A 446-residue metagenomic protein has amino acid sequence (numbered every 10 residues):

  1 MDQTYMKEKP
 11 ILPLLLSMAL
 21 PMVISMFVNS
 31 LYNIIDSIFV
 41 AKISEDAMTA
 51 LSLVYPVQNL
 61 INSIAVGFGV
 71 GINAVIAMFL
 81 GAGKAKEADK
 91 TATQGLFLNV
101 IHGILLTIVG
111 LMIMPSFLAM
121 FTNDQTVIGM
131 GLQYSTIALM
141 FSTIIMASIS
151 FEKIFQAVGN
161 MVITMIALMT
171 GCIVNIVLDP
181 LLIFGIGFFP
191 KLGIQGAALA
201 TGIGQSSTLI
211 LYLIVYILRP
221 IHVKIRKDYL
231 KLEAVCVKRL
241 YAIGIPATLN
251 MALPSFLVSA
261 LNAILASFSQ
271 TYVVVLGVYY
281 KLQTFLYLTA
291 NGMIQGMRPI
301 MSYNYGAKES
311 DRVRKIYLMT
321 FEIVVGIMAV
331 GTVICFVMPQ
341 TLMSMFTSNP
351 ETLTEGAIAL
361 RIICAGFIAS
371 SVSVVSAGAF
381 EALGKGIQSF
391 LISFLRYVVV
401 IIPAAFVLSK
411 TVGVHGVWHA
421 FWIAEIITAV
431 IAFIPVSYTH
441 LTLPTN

Functional and structural regions predicted by a protein language model:
M1-A19, I76-T143, F189-I245, M301-G366 (+1 more regions): Short alpha-helical transmembrane segments in multi-pass integral membrane proteins
L12-L31, V57-I64, M140, I166 (+4 more regions): Residue-level signal for short hydrophobic patches within transmembrane helices of multi-pass membrane transporters
S17-D36, I137, G171, G204-T208 (+4 more regions): Transmembrane helical elements of multi-pass membrane transporters/channels
F27, L31-T49, L118-Q125, L181-L192 (+4 more regions): Helix-terminus/linker motif at the lipid-water interface of multi-pass membrane proteins
M48-I108, I145-T164, N262, V275-P339 (+1 more regions): Small-residue-rich hydrophobic transmembrane alpha-helices
L60-S63, N175-D179, L209-L213, F285-L288 (+3 more regions): Hydrophobic transmembrane alpha-helices of multi-pass small-molecule transporters
G69, A138-Q156, T164-C172, A197-I210 (+4 more regions): Short runs within selected transmembrane alpha-helices of multi-pass transporters and secretion channels
T442-N446: A short, hydrophobic C-terminal helix/tail in secreted or cell-surface proteins
